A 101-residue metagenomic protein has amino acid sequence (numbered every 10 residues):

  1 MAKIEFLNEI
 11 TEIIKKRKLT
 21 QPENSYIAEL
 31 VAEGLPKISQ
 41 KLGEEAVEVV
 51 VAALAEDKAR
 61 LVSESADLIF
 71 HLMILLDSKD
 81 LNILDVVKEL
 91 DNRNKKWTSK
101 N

Functional and structural regions predicted by a protein language model:
M1-S65, I69-N101: Flexible "arm" and connector segments at domain edges
